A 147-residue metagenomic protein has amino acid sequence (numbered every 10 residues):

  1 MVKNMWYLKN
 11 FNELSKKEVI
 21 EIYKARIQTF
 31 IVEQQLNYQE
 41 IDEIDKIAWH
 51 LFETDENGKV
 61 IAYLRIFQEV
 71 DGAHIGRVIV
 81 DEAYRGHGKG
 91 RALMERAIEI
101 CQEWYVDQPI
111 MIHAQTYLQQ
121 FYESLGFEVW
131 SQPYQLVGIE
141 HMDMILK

Functional and structural regions predicted by a protein language model:
M1-H50, T54-K59: Short amphipathic alpha-helix that is part of the acyltransferase structural core
T29, I100, F121: Short alpha-helical functional segments enriched in proximate histidine and acidic residues
F52, K59-F67, G72-I79: Conserved beta-strand in the GNAT
Q68-G76, R85, V106, V137-H141: A conserved beta-turn-beta hairpin within the catalytic core of GNAT-like acetyltransferases that forms part
Y84, G88-R96: Conserved acetyl-CoA pyrophosphate-binding loop and the N-cap/start of the following alpha-helix in GNAT-like
M94, C101-A114: Conserved GNAT acetyl-CoA-binding A-motif
M111-H113, E123, E128-D143: Conserved catalytic-core motifs of GNAT/GCN5-like acyltransferases
